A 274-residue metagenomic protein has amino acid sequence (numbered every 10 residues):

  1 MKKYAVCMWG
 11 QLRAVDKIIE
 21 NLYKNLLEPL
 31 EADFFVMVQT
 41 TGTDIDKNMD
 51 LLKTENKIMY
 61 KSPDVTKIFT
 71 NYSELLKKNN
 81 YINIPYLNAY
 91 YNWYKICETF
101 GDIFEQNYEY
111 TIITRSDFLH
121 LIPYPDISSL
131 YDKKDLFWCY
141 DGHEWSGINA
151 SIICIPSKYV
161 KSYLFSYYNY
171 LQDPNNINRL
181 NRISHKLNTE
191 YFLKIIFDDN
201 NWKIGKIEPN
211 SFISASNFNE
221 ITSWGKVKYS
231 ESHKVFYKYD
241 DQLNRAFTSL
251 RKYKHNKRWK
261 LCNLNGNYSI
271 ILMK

Functional and structural regions predicted by a protein language model:
M1-K274: ER/Golgi luminal nucleotide-sugar-dependent glycosyltransferases, focusing on the catalytic module
